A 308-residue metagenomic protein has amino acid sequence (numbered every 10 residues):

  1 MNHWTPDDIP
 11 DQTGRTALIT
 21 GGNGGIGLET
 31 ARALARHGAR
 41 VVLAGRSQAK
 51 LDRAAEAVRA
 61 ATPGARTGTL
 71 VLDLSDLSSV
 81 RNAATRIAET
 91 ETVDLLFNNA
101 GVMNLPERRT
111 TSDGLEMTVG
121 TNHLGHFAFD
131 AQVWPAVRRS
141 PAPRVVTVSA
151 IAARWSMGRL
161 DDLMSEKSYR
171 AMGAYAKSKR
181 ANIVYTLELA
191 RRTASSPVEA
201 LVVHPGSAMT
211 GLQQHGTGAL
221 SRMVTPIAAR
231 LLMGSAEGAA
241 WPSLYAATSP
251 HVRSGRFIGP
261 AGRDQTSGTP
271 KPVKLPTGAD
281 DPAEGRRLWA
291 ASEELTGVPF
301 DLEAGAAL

Functional and structural regions predicted by a protein language model:
M1-Q214, L295-E303, A307: Rossmann-fold NAD(P)H-dependent dehydrogenase/reductase core
K50, G216-A219, E284: Short acidic-hydrophobic sequence patches enriched in Asp/Glu that either
D113, M117, Y169, G173 (+2 more regions): Short coil/turn segments at secondary-structure junctions
G158-L163, H215-L220, I258-K271: Short, flexible, mixed-charge acidic loops at enzyme active sites
S178, P226-V273, A279-R286, A290 (+2 more regions): C-terminal helical subdomain
M209-I227: A glycine/serine/threonine-rich, flexible loop-to-helix segment that serves as the NAD(P) cofactor-binding "lid"
